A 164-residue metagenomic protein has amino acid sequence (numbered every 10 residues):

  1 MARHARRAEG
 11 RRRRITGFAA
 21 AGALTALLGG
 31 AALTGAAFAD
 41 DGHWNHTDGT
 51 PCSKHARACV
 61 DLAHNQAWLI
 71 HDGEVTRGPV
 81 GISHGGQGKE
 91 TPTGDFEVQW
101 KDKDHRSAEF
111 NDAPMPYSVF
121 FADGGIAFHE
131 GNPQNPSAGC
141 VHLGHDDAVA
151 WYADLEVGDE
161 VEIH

Functional and structural regions predicted by a protein language model:
A2-G88, P92-D95, W100: Cell wall/extracellular polymer interaction/catalysis modules
R3-A5, G22, D40-H43, T50-H55 (+2 more regions): Exported/periplasmic cell-wall-interacting domains
